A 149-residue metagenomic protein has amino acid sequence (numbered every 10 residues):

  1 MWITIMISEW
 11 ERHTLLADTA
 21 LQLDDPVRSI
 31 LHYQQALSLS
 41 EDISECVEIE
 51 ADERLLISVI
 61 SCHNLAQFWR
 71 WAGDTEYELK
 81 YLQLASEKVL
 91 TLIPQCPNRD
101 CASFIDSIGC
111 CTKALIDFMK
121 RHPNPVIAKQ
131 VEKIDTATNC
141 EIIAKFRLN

Functional and structural regions predicted by a protein language model:
M1-T4, D42-L56, T91-I108, M119-V126 (+1 more regions): Acidic, Ser/Thr-rich low-complexity linear motifs
H13, L55-S58, C62, I108 (+1 more regions): TPR repeat positional signature
I30, L37-E45, Q83-P94: Amphipathic alpha-helical segments of tetratricopeptide repeats
